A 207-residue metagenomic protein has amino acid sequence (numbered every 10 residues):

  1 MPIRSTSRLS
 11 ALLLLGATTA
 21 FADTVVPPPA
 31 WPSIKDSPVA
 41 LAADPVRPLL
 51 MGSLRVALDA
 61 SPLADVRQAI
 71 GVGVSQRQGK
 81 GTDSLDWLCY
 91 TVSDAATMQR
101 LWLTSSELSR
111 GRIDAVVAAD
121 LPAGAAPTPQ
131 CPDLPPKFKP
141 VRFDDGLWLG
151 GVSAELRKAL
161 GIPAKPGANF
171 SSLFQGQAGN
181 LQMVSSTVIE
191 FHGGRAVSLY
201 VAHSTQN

Functional and structural regions predicted by a protein language model:
M1-A11: Bacterial N-terminal signal peptides that target proteins for export
A17-A22: N-terminal signal peptide c-region/cleavage motif recognized by signal peptidases
D23-N207: Short helix/turn-capping signatures at newly exposed starts of structured segments
